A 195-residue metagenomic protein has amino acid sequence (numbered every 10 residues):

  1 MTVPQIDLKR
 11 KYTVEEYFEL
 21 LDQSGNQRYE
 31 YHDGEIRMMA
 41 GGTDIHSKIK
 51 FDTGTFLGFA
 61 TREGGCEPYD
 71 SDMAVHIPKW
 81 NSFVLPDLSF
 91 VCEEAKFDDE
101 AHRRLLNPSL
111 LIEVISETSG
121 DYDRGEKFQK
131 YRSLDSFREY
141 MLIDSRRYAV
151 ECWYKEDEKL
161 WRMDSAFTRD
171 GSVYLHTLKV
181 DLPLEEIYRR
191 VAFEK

Functional and structural regions predicted by a protein language model:
M1-K195: Gly/Pro/Ser/Thr-rich low-complexity, intrinsically disordered segments predominantly at protein N-termini
